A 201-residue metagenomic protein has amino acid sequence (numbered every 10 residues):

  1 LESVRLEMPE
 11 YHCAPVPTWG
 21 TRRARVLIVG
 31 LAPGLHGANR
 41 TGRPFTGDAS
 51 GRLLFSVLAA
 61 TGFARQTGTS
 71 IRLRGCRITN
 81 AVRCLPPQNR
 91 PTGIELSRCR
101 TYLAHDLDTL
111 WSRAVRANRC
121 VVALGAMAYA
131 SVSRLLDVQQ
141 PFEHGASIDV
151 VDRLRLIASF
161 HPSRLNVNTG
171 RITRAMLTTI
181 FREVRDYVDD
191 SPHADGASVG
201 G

Functional and structural regions predicted by a protein language model:
L1-P141, A146, V150-D189: A polyanion-binding, active-site-adjacent surface
D186-G201: Generic C-terminal helix-cap and adjacent flexible tail
